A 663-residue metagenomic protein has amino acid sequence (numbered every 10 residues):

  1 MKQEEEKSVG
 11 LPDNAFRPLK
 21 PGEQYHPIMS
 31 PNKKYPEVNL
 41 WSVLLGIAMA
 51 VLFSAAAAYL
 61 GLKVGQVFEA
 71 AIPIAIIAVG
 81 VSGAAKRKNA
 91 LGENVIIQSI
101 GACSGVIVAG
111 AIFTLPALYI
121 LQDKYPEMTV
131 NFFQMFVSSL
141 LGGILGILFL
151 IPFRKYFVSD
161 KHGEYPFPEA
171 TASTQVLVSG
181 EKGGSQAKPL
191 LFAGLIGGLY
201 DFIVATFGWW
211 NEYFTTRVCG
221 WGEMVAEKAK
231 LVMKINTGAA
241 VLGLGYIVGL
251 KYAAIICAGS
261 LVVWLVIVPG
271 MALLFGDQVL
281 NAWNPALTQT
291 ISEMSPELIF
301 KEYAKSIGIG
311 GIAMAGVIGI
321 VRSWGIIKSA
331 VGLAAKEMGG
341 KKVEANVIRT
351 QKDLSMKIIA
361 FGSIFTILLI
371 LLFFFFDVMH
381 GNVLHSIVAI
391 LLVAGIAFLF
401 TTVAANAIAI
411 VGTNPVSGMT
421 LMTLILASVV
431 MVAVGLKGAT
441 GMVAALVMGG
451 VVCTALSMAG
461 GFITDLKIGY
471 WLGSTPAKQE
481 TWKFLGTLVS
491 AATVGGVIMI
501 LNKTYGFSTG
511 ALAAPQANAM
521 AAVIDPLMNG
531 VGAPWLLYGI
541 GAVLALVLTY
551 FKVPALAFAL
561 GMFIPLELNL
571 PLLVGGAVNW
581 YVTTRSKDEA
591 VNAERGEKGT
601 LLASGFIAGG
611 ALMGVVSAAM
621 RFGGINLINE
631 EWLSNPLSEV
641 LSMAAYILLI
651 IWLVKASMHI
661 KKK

Functional and structural regions predicted by a protein language model:
M1-K663: Alpha-helical multipass membrane-protein architecture
